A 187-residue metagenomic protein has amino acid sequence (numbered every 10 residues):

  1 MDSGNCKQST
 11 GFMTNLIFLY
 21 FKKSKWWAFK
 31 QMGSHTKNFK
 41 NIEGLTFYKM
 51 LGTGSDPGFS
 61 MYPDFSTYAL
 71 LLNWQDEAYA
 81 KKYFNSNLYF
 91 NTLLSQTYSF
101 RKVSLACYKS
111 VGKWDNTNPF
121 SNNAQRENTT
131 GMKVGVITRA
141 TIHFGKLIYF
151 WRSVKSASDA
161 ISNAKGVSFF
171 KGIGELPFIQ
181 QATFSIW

Functional and structural regions predicted by a protein language model:
M1-Y68, E77-Y83, T97-Q180: Short S/T/G/P-rich N-terminal loop/turn motif that feeds into the first structured element of a domain
N73-Y79, I186-W187: Helix N-cap motif at beta-to-alpha junctions
L88-T97: A common structural junction motif
